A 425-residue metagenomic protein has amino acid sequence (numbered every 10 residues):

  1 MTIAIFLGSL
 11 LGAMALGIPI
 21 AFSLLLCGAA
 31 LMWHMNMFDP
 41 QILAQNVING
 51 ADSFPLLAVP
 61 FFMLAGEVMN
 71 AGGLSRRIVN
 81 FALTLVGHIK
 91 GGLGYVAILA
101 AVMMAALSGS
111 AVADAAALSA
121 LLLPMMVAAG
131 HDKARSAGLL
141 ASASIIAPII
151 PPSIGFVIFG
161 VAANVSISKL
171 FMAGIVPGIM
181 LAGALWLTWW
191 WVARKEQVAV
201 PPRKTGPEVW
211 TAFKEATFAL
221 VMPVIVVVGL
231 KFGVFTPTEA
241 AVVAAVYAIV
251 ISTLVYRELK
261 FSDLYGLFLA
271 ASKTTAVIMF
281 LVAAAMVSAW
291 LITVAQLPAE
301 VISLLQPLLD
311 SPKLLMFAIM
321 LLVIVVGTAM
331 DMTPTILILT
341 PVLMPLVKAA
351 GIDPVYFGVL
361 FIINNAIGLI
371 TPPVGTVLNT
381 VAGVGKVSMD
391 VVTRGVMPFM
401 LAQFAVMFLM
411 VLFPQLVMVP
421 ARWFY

Functional and structural regions predicted by a protein language model:
M1-Y425: Alpha-helical transmembrane segments of multi-pass membrane transport proteins
